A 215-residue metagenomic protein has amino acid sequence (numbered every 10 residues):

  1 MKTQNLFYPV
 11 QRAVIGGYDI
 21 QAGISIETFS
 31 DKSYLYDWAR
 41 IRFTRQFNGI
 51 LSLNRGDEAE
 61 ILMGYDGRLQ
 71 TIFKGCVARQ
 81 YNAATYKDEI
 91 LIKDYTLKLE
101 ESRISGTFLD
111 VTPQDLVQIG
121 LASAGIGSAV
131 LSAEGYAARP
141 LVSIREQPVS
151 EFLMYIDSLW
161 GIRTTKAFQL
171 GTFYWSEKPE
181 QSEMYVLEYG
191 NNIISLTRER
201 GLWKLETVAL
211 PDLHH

Functional and structural regions predicted by a protein language model:
M1-S52, Y95-L97, Q181-H215: Juxtamembrane "anchor/assembly" segments of surface/extracellular structural proteins
K2, K87-T96, V130-E199: Short beta-strand-centered interaction patches in the first periplasmic/extracellular domains of large envelope
P9-Q11, D37, D57, T71-F73 (+3 more regions): Envelope-exposed proteins and targeting segments
R12-Q21, I41, Y65-Q70, E151-L159: Short, solvent-exposed secondary-structure boundary motifs
Q21-G23, E27, S128-V130, T164: Short secondary-structure junctions
T44-S128: Surface-exposed cap/loop segments at beta↔alpha junctions
L51, F108-P113, L141-P148, A209: Extracytoplasmic/periplasmic, Sec-exported soluble proteins
V111-I119, G171-E183, P211-H214: Short secondary-structure transition/capping segments
